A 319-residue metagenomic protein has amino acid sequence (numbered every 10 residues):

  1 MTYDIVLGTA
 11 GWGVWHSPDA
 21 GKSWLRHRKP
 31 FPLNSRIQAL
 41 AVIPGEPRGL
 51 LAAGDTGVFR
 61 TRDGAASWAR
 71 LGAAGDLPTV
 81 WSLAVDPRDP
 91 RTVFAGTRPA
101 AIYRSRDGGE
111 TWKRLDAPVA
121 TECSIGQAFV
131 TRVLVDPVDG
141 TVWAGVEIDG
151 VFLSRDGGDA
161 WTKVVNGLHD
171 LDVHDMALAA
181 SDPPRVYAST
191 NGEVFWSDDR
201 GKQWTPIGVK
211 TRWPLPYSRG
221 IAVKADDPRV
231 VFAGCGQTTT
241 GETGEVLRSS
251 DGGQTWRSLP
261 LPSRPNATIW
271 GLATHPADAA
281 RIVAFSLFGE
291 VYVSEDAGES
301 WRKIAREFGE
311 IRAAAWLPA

Functional and structural regions predicted by a protein language model:
M1-A319: Extracellular glycan-interacting surfaces
